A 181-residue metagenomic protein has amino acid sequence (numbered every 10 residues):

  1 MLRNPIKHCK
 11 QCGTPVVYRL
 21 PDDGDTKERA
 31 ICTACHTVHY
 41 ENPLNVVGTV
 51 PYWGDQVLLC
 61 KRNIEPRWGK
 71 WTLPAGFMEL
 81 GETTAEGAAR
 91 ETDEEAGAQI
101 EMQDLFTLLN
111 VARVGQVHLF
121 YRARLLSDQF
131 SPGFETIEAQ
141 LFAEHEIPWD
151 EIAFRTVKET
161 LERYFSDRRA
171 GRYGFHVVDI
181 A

Functional and structural regions predicted by a protein language model:
M1-H8, R163-D167, V178-A181: A broadly conserved sequence feature marking short terminus-proximal activation segments in nucleic acid-centric
L2-T49: Acidic, metal-coordinating catalytic segment for phosphate/diphosphate chemistry, firing primarily on the Nudix
H8-Q11, R29, V50, L59 (+2 more regions): Conserved hydrophobic/aromatic beta-strand scaffold that supports enzyme active sites
K10, Y18, T33, L58 (+3 more regions): Nucleotide phosphate-binding site architecture
K27, L44-V46, Y52, P66-W68 (+2 more regions): Short connector loops at helix/strand junctions that flank enzyme active sites, especially segments positioning acidic
E28, D55-Q56, D128: Beta-strand-connecting loop/turn residues
Y52-E94: Conserved Nudix-box catalytic region and its N-terminal flanking loop in Nudix hydrolases and closely related
M78-R163, R172-Y173, I180-A181: Unchanged
